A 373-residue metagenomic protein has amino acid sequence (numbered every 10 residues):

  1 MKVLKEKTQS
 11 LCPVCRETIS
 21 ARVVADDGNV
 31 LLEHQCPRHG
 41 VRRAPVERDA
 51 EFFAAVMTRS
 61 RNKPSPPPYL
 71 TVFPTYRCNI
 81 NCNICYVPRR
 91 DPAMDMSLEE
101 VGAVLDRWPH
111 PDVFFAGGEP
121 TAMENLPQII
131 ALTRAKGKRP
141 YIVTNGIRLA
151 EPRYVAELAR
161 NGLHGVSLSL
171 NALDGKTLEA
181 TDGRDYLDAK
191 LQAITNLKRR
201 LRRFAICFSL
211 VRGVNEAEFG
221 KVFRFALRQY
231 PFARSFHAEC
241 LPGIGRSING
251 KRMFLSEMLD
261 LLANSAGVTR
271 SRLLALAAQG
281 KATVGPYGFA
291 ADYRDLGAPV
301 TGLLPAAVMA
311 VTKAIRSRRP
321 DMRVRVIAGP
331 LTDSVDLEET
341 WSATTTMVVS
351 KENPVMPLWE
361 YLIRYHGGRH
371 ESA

Functional and structural regions predicted by a protein language model:
M1-R61, T283-A373: Radical SAM enzyme core and accessory elements
K2, D95, A180-R184, N249: Charge-dense, low-complexity intrinsically disordered segments
G28-G162: Conserved alpha-helical substructure of the radical SAM core
A44-V46, C82, P152, L178 (+4 more regions): Short acidic, gly/pro-rich beta-turn/loop elements at beta-sheet edges and active-site/ligand-binding grooves
E47-R48, M96, A150, L173 (+4 more regions): Short coil/turn linker and secondary-structure boundary residues
R89-P92, L173-K176, G243-I244: A short, flexible beta-alpha/helix-coil linker loop
G102-A116, M123-C240: Radical SAM/AdoMet-radical enzyme domain recognition
D188, R199-G329: Radical SAM enzyme [4Fe-4S]-AdoMet core and its adjacent flexible, acidic and glycine-rich loops/tails across
